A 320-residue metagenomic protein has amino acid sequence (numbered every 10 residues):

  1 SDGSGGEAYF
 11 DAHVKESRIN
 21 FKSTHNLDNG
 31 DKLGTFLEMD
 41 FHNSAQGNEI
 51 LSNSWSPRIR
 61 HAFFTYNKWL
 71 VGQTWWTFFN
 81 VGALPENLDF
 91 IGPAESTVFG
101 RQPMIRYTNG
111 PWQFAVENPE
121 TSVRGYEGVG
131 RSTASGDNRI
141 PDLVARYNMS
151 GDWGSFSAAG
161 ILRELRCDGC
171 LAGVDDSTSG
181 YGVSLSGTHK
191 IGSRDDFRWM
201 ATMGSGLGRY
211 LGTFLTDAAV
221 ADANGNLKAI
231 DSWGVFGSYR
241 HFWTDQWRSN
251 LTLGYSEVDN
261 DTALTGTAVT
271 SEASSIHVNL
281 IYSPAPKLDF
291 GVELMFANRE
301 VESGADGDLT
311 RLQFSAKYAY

Functional and structural regions predicted by a protein language model:
S1-G125, D137-S150, S155, T188-G192 (+1 more regions): Outer membrane beta-barrel
A8-D11, L51-S56, P93-F99, V129-R139 (+5 more regions): Replace "Gram-negative outer membrane beta-barrel proteins" with "bacterial and organellar outer membrane beta-barrel
R18-T24, L185-S186, G237-S238, N279 (+1 more regions): Short, well-ordered amphipathic alpha-helices
L37-F41, V71-W75, F114-N118, A158-L162 (+5 more regions): Transmembrane beta-barrel strands of outer-membrane/channel proteins
H42-G47, W76-N80, P85-I91, E117-G130 (+5 more regions): Sequence/structural signature of outer-membrane beta-barrel proteins
S150-T270: Detector for outer-membrane/organellar transmembrane beta-barrel domains, recognizing the amphipathic beta-strand
I276-E293: C-terminal closing repeat unit and adjoining cap/tail of repeat-based domains
Y282-P284, D308-Y320: Outer-membrane beta-barrel "beta-signal"
